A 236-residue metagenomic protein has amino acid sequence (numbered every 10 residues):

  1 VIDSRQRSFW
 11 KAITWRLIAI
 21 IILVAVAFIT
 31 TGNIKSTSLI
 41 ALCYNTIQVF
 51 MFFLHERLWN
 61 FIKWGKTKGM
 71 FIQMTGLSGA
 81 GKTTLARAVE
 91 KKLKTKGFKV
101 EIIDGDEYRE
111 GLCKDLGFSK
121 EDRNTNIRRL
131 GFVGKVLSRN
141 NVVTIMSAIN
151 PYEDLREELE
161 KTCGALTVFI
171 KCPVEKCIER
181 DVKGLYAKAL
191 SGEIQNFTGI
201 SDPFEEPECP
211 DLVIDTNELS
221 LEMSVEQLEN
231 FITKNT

Functional and structural regions predicted by a protein language model:
V1-I72: Juxtamembrane/disordered regions of integral membrane proteins
G69-Q73, K99, V143-I145: Residue-level preference for the first positions of well-ordered beta-strands
G76: The Walker A (P-loop) glycine that initiates the GxxxxGKT/S ATP-binding motif of P-loop NTPases
A80: ATP-binding Walker
T83: Walker A/P-loop
R87-K135, R139: Conserved substrate/cofactor phosphate-moiety recognition/catalytic segment in nucleotide-dependent phosphotransferases
G111-G117, F132-L190, N196: ATP-dependent NMP and nucleoside kinases share a basic, alpha-helical "lid"
K171, E179-Q227, N235: Small-molecule kinase domains that catalyze NTP-dependent phosphoryl transfer to phosphate-bearing small molecules
